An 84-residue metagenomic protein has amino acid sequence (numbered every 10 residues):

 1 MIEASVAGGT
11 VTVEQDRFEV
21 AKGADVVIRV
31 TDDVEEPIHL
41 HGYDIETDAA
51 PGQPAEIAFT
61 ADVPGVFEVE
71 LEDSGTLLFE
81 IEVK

Functional and structural regions predicted by a protein language model:
M1-G23: N-terminal edge beta-strand
D16-F18, D44-D48: Beta-strand-rich interaction surfaces with strong enrichment in secreted/lumenal proteins
D16-V34, E56-D62, E68-E70: Beta-strand cores of secreted/periplasmic/IMS beta-sandwich domains, seen most often in copper-related folds
A24, E36, G75-L77: Short acidic/polar mixed-charge low-complexity motifs
E36-G42: Change to "...patches in solvent-exposed regions of secreted, membrane-anchored, or virion-exposed structural
A49-K84: Extracellular/periplasmic metallocenter environments
